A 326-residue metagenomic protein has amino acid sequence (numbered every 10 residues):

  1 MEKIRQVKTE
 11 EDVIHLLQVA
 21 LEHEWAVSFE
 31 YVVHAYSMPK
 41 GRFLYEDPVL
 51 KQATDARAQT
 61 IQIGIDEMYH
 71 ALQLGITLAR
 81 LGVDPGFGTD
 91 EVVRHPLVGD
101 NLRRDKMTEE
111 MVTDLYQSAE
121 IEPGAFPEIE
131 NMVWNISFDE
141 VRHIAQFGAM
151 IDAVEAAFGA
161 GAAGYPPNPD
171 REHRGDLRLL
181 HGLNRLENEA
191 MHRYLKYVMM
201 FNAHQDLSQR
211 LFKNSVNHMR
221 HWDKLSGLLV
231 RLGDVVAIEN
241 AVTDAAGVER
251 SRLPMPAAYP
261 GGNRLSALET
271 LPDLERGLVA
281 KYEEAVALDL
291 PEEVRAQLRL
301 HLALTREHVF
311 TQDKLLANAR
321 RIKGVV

Functional and structural regions predicted by a protein language model:
M1-V326: Non-heme di-metal
